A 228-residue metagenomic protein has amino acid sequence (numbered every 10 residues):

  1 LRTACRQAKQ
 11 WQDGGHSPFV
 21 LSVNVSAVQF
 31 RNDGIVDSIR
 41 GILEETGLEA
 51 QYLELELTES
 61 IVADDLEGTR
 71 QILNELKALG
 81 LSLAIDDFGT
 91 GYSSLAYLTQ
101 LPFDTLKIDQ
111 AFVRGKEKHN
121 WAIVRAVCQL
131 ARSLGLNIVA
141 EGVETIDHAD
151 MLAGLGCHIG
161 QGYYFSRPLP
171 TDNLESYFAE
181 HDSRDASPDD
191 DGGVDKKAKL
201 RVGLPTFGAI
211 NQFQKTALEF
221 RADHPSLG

Functional and structural regions predicted by a protein language model:
L1-V25, G41-Y52, L79: Helix C-cap/alpha-to-beta connector motif
S22-N24, E56, K199-L204: Short, well-ordered beta-strand segments
D37-K116, L130, L134-P168: The catalytic core of metal-dependent phosphodiesterases that act on cyclic dinucleotides
K118-W121: Active-site-adjacent beta->alpha loops and helix N-cap segments on the catalytic face of soluble alpha/beta enzymes
A153, L169-D190: C-terminal helical cap(s) of enzyme catalytic domains, especially alpha/beta-barrels
A179, A186-G203, I210: Short helix-loop hinge/linker segments at domain boundaries
K199-D223: N-terminal winged-helix
G228: Short beta-strand-to-loop elements that line the ligand-binding cleft of bilobed periplasmic-binding protein-like
